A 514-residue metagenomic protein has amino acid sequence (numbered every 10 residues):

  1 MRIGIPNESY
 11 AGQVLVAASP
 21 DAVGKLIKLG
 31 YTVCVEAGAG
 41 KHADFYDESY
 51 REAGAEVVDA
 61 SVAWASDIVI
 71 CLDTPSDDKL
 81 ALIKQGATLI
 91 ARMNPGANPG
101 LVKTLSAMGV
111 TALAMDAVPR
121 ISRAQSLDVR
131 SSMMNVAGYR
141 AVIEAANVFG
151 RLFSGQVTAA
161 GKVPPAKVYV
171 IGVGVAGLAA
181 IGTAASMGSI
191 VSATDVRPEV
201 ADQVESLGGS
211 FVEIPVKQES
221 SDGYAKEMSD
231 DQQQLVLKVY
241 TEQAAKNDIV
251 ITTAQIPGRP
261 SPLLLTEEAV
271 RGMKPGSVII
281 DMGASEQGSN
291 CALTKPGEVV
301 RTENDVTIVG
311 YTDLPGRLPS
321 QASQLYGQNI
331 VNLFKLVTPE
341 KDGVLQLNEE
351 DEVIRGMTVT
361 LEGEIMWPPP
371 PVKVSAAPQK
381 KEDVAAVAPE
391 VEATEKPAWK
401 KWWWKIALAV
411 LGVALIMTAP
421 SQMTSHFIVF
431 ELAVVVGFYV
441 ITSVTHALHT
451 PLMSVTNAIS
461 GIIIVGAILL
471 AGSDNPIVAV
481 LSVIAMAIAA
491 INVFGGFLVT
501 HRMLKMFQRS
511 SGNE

Functional and structural regions predicted by a protein language model:
I5-T104: An N-terminal-biased, well-structured beta-alpha scaffold segment characteristic of Rossmann-like dinucleotide-binding
P6-F45, G155-A244, T394-E395, A414-T418 (+1 more regions): Glycine-rich phosphate/diphosphate-binding loop of Rossmann-like nucleotide-binding domains
G54-A63, T74-P75, D222-V250, A254-E267 (+2 more regions): A structured beta-alpha segment of the ubiquitous adenosine-cofactor-binding alpha/beta core
G96-S122, R259-Y311: Rossmann-fold NAD(P)-binding glycine/threonine-rich loop
D116-V118, S122-A160, P165, N290-K373 (+2 more regions): Adenosine-phosphate binding glycine-rich loop
S421-V434, S454-V455: Structural signature of hydrophobic alpha-helical transmembrane segments
G437-T450, G495-H501: C-terminal ends of transmembrane helices
A458-I468: Small-residue-rich segments of transmembrane alpha-helices in multi-pass membrane proteins, especially helix faces
